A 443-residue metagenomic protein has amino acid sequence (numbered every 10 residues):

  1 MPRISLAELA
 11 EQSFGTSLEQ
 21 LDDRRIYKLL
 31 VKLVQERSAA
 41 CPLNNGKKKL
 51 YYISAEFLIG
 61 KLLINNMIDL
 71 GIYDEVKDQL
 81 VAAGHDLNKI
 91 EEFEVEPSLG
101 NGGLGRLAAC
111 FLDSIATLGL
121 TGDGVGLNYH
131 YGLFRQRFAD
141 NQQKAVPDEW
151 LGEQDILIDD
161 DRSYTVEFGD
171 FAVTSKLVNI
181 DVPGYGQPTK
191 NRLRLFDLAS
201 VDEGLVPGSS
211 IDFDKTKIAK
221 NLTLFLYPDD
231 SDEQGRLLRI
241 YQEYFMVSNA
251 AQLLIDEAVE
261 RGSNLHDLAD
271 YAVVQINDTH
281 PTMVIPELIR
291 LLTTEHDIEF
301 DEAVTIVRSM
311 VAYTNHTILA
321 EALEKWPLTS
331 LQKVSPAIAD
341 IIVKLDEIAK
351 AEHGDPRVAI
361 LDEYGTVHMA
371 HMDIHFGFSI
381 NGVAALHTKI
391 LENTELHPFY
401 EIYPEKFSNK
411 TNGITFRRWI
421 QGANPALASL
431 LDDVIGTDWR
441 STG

Functional and structural regions predicted by a protein language model:
M1-G443: A conserved ligand/cofactor-binding region detector
